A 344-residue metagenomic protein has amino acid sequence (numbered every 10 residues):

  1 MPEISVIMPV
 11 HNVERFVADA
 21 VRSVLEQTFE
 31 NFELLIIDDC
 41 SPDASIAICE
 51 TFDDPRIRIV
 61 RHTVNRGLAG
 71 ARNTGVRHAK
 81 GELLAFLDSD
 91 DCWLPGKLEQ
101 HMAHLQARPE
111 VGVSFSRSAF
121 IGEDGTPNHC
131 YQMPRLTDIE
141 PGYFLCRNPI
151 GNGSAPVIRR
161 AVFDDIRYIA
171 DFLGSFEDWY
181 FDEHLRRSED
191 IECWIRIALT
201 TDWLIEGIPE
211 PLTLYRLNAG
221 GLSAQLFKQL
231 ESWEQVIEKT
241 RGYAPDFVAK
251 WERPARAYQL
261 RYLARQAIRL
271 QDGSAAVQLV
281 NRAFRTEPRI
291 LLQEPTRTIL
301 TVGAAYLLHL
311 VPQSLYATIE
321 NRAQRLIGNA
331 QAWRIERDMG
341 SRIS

Functional and structural regions predicted by a protein language model:
M1, L199, E210-S344: C-terminal subregions of glycosyltransferases and related glycan-biosynthesis enzymes
M1-L25: N-proximal low-complexity "stem/linker" segments adjacent to membrane-targeting elements
P2-S5, E33, E192: Cell-envelope/extracellular polymer assembly enzymes that use nucleotide-activated donors
S23, D38-A47, V64, D88: A conserved acidic beta->alpha catalytic loop
H62-A79, S89, Q100: Glycine-rich, basic loop-to-helix element that forms the pyrophosphate-binding segment of sugar-nucleotide handling
R77, P134-E231: Conserved nucleotide-sugar donor-binding catalytic segment
L84: Short aromatic/hydrophobic "clamp" motif used to bind/position activated sugar donors
G96-C130: Conserved donor NDP-sugar-binding/catalytic core segment of glycosyltransferases
